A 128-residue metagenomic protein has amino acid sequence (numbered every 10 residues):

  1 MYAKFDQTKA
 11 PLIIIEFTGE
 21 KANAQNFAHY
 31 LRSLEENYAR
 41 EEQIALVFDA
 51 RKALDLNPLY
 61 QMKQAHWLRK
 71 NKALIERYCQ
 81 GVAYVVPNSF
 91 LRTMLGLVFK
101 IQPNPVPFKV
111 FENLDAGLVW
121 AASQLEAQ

Functional and structural regions predicted by a protein language model:
M1-Q128: Amphipathic, Lys/Arg-enriched alpha-helical "gate/interface" segment within cytosolic domains that mediates
